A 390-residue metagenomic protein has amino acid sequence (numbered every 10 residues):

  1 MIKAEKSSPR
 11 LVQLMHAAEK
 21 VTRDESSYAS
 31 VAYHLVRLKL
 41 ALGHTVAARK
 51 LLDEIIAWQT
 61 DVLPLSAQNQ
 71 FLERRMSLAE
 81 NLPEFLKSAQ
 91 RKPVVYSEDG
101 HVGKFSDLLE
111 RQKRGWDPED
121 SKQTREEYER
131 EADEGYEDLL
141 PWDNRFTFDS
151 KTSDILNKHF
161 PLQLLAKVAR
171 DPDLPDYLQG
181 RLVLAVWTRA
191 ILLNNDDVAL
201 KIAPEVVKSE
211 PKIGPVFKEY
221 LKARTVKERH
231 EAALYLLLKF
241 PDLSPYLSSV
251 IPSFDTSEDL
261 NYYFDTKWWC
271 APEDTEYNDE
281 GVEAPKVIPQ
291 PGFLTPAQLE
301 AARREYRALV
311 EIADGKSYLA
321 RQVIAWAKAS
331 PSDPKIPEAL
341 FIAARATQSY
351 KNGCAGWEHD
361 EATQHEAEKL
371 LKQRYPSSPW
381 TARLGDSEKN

Functional and structural regions predicted by a protein language model:
M1-N390: Extracytoplasmic/secretory-pathway proteins
